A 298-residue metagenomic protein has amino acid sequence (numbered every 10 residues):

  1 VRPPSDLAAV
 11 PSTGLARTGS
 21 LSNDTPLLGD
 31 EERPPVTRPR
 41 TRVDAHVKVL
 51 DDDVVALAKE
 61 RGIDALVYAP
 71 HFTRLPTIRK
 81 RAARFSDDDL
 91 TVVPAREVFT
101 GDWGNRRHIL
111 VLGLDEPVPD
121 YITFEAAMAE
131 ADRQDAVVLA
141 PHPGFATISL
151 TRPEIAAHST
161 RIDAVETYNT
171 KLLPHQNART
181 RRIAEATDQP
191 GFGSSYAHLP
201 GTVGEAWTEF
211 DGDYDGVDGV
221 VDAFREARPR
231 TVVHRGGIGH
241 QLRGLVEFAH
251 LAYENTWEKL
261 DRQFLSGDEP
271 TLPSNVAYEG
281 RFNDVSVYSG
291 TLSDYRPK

Functional and structural regions predicted by a protein language model:
R2-V43, D51-D53, T100-V118, A129 (+1 more regions): Charged catalytic cores and adjacent phosphate/nucleic-acid-binding surfaces used for phosphate/nucleic-acid chemistry
R33-P35, K59, R79-S86, E125-L139 (+1 more regions): Surface-exposed amphipathic alpha-helices with a cationic face
R42-V47, A65-H71, V93-R96, V138-P143 (+2 more regions): Active-site neighborhood of phospho(di)ester-bond hydrolases with catalytic His/Asp-centered motifs
L50, H71-P76, E97-T100: Short active-site-proximal "capping" loops at secondary-structure junctions
D52-E60, L66-A69: Metal-associated gating/positioning segment near the N- to mid-region
V54-V55, L75-S86, N105: Metal-dependent catalytic neighborhoods of phosphoester/phosphodiester hydrolases
S86-W103: N-terminal short beta-loop-beta anion/metal-coordinating cradle
D120-Y121, P141: Ordered, amphipathic secondary-structure segments that act as subunit-interaction surfaces in large macromolecular
